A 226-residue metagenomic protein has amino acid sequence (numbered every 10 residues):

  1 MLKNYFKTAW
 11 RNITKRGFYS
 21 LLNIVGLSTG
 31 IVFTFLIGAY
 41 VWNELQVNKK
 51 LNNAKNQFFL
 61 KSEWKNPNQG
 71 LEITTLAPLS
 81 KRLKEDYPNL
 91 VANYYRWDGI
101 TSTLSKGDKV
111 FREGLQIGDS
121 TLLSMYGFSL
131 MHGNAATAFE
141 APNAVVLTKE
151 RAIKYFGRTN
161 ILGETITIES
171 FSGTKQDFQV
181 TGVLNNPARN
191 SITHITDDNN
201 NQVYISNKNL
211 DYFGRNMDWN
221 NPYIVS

Functional and structural regions predicted by a protein language model:
M1-I31: N-terminal Sec/SRP start-transfer signal
I13-R16, N23, E44, L60 (+5 more regions): Generic structural signal for small/hydrophobic residues in well-ordered secondary structure, especially within
L22, T29-F58: Alpha-helical transmembrane segments
F58-E63, L76-M131: Short amphipathic beta-strand/extended segments in non-transmembrane regions
W64-N66, L104-K106, I168-S172: Short acidic, glycine-rich loop/turn motifs
P67-P78, K109-E113, E140-N143, P187-N201: Solvent-exposed, non-transmembrane alpha-helical starts
D119-H132, L147-S226: Mid-to-C-terminal secondary-structure elements that act as membrane-proximal/extracytoplasmic interface segments
